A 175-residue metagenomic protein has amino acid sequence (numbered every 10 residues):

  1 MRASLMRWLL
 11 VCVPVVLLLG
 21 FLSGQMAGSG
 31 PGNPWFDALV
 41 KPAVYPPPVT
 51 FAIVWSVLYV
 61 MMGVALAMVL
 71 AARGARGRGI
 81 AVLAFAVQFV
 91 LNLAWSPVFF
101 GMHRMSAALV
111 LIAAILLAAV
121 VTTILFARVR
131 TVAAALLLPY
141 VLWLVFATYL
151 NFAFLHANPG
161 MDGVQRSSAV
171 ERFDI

Functional and structural regions predicted by a protein language model:
M1-C12: N-terminal membrane topogenic signal
L5, A75-A81, M105-S106, V129-A133: Membrane-helix interface segments
V16-G32: Alpha-helical transmembrane segments of multi-pass membrane proteins
S23, P46-M68, L83-S96, V110-L117: Core segments of alpha-helical transmembrane spans in multipass integral membrane proteins
G30-A43: Membrane-interface helix termini and inter-helical loops of multi-pass transporters
V40-I53, R172-I175: Short aromatic-rich membrane-water interface segments that cap or initiate transmembrane helices in multi-pass membrane
W95-A107, R128: Membrane-interface helix caps and helix-loop-helix hairpins in membrane proteins
L125-I175: Terminal transmembrane helical module of multi-pass membrane proteins
